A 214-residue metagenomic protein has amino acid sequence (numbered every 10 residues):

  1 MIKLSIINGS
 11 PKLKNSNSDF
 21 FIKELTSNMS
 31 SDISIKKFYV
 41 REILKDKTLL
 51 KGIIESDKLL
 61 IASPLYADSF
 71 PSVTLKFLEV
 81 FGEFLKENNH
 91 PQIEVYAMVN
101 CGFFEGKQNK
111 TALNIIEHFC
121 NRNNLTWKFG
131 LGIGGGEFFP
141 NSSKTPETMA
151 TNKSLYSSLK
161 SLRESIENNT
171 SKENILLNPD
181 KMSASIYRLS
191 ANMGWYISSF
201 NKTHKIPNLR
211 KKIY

Functional and structural regions predicted by a protein language model:
M1-P91, S171-K172, L177-D180, I197-Y214: N-terminal beta1-alpha1-beta2 submodule of the flavodoxin-like/Rossmannoid cofactor-binding fold
E24, N28, I115, F119-R122 (+1 more regions): Amphipathic alpha-helical segments that form well-ordered structural scaffolds and often line/cohere around active
M29, L131-Y214: Glycine-rich phosphate/pyrophosphate-binding loop and the adjoining helix
F38-L44, S72-K76, I93-G102, G130-E137 (+1 more regions): Low-complexity, flexible helical/coil segments
D57, I61-A62, E117-C120, K153: Short, electropositive alpha-helical surface patch
V73-F81, K110-N114, N152-L159: Well-ordered, non-membrane alpha-helical segments in soluble/globular domains
V80-E83, T126, S165: Amphipathic alpha-helical interaction surfaces
E94-T151: Short, glycine-/small-residue-rich phosphate/pyrophosphate-handling segment
